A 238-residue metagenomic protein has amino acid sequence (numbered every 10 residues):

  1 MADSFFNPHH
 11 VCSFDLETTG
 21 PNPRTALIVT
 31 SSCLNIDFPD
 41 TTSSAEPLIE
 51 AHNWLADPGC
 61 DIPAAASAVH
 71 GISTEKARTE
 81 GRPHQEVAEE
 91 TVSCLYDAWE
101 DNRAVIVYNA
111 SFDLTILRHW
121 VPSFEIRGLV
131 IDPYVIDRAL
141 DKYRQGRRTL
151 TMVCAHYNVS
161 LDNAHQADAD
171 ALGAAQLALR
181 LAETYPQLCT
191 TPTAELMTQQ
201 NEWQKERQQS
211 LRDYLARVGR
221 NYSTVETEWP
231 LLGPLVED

Functional and structural regions predicted by a protein language model:
M1-V29, I36-E50, I72-D238: DEDD superfamily 3′-5′ metal-dependent exonuclease/proofreading module
E46-G71: Short, surface-exposed acidic-centric catalytic microdomains
